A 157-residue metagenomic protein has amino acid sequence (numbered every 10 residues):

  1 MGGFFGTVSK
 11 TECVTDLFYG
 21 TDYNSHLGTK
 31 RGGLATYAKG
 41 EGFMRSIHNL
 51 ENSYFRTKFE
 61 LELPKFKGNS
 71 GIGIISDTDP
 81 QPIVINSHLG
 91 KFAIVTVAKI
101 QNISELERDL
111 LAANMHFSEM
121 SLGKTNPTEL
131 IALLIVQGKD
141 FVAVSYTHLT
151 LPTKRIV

Functional and structural regions predicted by a protein language model:
M1-L149, R155: Conserved short alpha-helical segments that host acidic/polar catalytic motifs at enzyme active sites
